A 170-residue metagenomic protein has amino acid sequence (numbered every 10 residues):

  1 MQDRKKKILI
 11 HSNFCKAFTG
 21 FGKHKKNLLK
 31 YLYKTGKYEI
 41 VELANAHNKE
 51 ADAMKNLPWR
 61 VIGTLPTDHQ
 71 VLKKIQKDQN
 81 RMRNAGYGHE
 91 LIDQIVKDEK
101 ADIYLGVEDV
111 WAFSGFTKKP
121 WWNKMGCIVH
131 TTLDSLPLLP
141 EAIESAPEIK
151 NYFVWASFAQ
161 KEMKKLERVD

Functional and structural regions predicted by a protein language model:
M1-A51, K55, E99: N-terminal subdomain of nucleotide-sugar transferases
Q2-R4, W122-K124, V169-D170: Short helix-terminating capping/connector loops at secondary-structure junctions
L32, G36, K119-P120, E167: Active-site catalytic pocket residues across diverse enzymes, especially alpha/beta-hydrolases
E39-V41, C127, D170: Hydrophobic anchor at the start of a short beta-strand that flanks the dinucleotide cofactor-binding loop
D52-K161: Extended catalytic core of nucleotide-activated donor transferases of GT-like folds
